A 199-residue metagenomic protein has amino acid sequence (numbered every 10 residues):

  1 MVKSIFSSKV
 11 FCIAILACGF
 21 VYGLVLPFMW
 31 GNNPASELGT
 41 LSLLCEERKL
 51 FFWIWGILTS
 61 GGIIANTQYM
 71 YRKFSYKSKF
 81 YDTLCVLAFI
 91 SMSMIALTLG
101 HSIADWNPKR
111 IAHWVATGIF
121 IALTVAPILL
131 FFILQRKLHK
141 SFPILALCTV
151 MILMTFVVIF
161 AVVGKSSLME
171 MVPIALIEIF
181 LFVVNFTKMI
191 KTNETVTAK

Functional and structural regions predicted by a protein language model:
M1-F74: N-terminal topogenic module of multi-pass integral membrane proteins
V2-F6, Y69-D82, I133-P143, I190-V196: Membrane-interface helix-boundary motifs at transmembrane edges
F28-G31, Y71-R72, L97-N107, I133-L134 (+1 more regions): Juxtamembrane "helix-exit" motif on the non-cytosolic side of transmembrane helices
S42-F52, S78-D82, D105-I121: Transmembrane alpha-helix entry/boundary detector in multi-pass membrane proteins
W53-N66, I119-F131, P173-M189: Hydrophobic cores of alpha-helical transmembrane segments in multi-pass inner/ER membrane proteins, independent
K79-S93, I144-M154: Transmembrane alpha-helical segments of multi-pass membrane proteins
A88-P143: Membrane-proximal helix-loop-helix units in multi-pass membrane proteins
F132-K199: Terminal transmembrane helical module of multi-pass membrane proteins
